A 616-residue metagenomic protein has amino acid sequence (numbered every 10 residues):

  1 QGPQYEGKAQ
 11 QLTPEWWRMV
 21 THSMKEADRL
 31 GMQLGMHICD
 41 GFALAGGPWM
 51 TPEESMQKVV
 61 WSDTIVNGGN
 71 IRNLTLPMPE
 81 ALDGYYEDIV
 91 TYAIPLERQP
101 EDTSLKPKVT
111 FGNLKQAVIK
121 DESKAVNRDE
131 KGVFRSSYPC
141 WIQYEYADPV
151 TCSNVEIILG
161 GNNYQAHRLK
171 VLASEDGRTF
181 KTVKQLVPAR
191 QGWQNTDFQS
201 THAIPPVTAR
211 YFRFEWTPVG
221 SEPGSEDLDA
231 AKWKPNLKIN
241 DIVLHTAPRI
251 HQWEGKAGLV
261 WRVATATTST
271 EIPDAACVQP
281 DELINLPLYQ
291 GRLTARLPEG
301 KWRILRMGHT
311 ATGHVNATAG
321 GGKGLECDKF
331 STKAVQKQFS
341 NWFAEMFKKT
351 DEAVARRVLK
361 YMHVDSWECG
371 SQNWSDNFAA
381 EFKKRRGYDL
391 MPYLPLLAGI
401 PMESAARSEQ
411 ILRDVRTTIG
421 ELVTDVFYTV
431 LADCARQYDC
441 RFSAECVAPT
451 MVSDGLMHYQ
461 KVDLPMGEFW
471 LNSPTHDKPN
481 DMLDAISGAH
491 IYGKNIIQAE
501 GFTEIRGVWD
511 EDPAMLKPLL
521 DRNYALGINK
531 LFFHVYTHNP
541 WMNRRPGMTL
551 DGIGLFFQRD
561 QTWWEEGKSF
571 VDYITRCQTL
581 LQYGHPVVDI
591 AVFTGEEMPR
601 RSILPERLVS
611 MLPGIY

Functional and structural regions predicted by a protein language model:
Q1-Q11, P465-G467: N-terminal-proximal low-complexity accessory segments that begin disordered and transition into the first
A9-Q11, G324-K329, T418-I419: Second-shell loop/turn segments in exported
T13-W49, S55-Q116, S136-Y138, Y144-A147 (+11 more regions): Carbohydrate-binding surfaces of carbohydrate-active enzymes
G47-N127, G161, K184-Q185, W216-K348: Catalytic and substrate-binding clefts that recognize carbohydrates or anionic sugar/phosphate headgroups
R128-C140, R190-T196: Extracellular beta-rich ligand/substrate-recognition surface
E130-V133, K337-S340, D439: Short, compositionally biased strand/turn segments that nucleate or flank brief secondary-structure elements
G132-F134, I142-E145, H202, R292-A295 (+1 more regions): Generic recognition of long tandem-repeat/solenoid scaffolds
G161-I242: Trp- and acidic/polar-enriched beta-sheet ligand-binding modules for extracellular glycan and matrix recognition
